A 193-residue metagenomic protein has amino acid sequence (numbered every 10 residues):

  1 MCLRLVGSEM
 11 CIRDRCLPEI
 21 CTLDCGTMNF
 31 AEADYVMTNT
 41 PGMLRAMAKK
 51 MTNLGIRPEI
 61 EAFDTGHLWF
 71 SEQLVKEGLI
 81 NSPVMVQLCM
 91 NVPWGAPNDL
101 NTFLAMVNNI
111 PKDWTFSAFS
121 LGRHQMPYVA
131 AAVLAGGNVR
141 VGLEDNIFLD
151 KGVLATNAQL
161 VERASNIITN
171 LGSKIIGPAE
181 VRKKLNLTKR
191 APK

Functional and structural regions predicted by a protein language model:
M1-G7, C11-I12: Single conserved hydrophobic/aromatic residue that forms the stacking wall/gate of nucleotide- or nucleobase-binding
R13-P18: Active-site phosphate-binding/coordination module
I20-E144, L154-A155, Q159: Catalytic alpha/beta core domains of metabolic enzymes, predominantly
Y35-V36, D150-S173: C-terminal helical cap(s) of enzyme catalytic domains, especially alpha/beta-barrels
W69, L149-D150, L185-N186: Short secondary-structure boundary/hinge segments and terminal tails
M85-W94, R163-I176: Short, basic, helix/turn surface patches
N166-K193: Mid-to-C-terminal alpha-helical segments outside catalytic/metal-binding sites
